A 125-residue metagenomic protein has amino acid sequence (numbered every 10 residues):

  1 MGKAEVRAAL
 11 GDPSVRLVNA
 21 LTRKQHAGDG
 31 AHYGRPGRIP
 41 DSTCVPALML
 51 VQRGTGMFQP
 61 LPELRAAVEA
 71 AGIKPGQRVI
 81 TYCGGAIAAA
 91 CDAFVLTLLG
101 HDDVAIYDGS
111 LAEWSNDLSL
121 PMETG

Functional and structural regions predicted by a protein language model:
M1-R16, A20-G125: Rhodanese-like catalytic fold shared by cysteine-dependent sulfurtransferases and DSP/PTP-type phosphatases
